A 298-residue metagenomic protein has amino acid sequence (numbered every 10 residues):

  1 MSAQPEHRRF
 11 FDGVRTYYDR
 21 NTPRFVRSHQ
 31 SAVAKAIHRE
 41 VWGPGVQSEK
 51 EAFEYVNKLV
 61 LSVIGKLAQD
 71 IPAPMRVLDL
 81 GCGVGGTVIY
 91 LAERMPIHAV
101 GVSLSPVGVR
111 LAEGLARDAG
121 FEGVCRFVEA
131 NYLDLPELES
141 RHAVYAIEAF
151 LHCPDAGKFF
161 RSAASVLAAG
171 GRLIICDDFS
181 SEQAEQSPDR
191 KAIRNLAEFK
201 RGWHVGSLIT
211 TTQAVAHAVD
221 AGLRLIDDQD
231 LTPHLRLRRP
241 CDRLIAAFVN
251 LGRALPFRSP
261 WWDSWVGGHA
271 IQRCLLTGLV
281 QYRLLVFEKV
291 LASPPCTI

Functional and structural regions predicted by a protein language model:
M1-S28: N-terminal auxiliary segments of SAM/dcSAM-dependent transferases
A36-H38, Q47-A73: Conserved alpha-helix/loop element of class I SAM-dependent methyltransferases that forms part of the SAM/SAH-binding
A73-G81: Conserved class I S-adenosyl-L-methionine
L78, T87-L133: Class I SAM-dependent methyltransferase SAM/SAH-binding core
L133-V144: A short acidic, Gly/Pro-enriched loop at the edge of an enzyme's catalytic core that lines a small-molecule cofactor
G157-R172: A short glycine-rich, Lys/Arg-flanked "PGG" loop and its adjoining helix->strand segment in the class I
F179-V205: Short, glycine-/aromatic-enriched active-site segment of Class I SAM-dependent methyltransferases
G206-G222: Short alpha-helix
